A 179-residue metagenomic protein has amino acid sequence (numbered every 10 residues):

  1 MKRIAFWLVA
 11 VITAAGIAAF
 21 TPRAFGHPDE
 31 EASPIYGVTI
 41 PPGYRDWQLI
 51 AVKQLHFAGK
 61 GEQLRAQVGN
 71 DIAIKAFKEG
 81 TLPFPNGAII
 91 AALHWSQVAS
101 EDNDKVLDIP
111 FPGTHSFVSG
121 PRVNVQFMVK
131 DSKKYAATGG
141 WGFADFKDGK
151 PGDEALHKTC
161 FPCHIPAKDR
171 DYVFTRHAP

Functional and structural regions predicted by a protein language model:
M1, A24-F25: Short, aromatic- and cysteine-enriched interfacial helices/patches that mediate contacts at lipid membranes
M1-V11: Bacterial N-terminal signal peptides that target proteins for export
K2-R3, P41, N70: Alpha-helix initiation/capping motif
A14-R23: C-terminal segment of classical bacterial N-terminal signal peptides
F25-G26, E30-S33, G37-F57, T81-P179: Sequence context surrounding c-type heme c attachment/ligation sites in exported
G26-H27, L55-I72: Interfacial loop at the N-terminal end of multi-pass membrane proteins
L64-G80, P110-G113: N-terminal post-signal-peptidase region of extra-cytosolic proteins
